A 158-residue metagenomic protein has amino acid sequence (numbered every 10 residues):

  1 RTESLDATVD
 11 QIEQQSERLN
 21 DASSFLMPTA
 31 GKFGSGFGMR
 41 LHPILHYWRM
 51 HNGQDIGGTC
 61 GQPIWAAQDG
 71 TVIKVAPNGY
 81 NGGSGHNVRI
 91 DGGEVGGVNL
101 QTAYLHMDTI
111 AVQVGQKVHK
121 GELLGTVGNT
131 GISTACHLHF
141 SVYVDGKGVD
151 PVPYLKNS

Functional and structural regions predicted by a protein language model:
R1-A30: Non-catalytic extracellular/periplasmic "stalk" and linker regions immediately N-terminal to catalytic or recognition
I12-S16, G34-Q68, G92, V144: Short glycine/threonine/proline-enriched tight-turn/helix- or strand-capping micro-motif at secondary-structure
R18, M39-R40, G61, V75-N78 (+1 more regions): Short beta-turn/strand-loop junction motif enriched in small, turn-promoting residues
S24-L26, K32-G36, G53-D55, N87-R89 (+1 more regions): Soluble periplasmic/extracytoplasmic beta-strand elements of cell-envelope proteins
F25-S35, Q62-V72, V118-G121: Generic structural motif
F33, G82-G96, V114-S158: Conserved, short, structured surface segments that act as functional micro-motifs
S35, G58, K74, H106-T109 (+1 more regions): A residue-level detector for short acidic-glycine micro-motifs
R49-H51, A66-A111, C136-H137, S141-V144: Zn2+-dependent peptidoglycan hydrolase active-site motif and core
